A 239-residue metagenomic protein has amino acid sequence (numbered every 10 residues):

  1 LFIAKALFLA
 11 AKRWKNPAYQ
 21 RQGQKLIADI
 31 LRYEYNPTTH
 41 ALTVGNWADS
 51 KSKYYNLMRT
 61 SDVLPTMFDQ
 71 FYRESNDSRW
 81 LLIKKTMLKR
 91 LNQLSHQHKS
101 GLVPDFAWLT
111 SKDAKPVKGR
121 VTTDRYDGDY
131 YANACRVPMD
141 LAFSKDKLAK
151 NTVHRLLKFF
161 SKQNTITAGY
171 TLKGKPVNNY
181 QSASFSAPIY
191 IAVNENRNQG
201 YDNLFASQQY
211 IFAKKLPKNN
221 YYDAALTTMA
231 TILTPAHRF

Functional and structural regions predicted by a protein language model:
L1-D29: Substrate-binding cleft of extracellular glycoside hydrolase catalytic domains
A4-A10, M67-F68, L141, I189 (+1 more regions): Buried hydrophobic packing segments
Q20-A187, I191-Q199, Y221: Extended ligand-binding clefts on enzyme/binding-domain cores
A134, D140-F143, A192-E195, Q199-F239: Terminal, non-catalytic domain-edge segments
